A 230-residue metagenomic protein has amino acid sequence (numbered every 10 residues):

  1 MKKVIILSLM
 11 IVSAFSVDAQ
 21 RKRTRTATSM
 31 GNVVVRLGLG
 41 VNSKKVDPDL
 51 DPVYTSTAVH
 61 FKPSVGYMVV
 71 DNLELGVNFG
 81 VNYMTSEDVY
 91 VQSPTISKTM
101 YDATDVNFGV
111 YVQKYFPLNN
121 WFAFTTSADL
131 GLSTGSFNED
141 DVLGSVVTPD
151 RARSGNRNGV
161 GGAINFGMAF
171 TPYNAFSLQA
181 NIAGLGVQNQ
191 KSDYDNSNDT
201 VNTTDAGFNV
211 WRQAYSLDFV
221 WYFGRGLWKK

Functional and structural regions predicted by a protein language model:
M1-T24, F219: Bacterial Sec-dependent N-terminal signal peptides
K3, S29-G31, D71, L118-F122 (+2 more regions): Short coil turns and loop connectors of transmembrane beta-barrels in diderm outer membranes and organellar homologs
Q20-N78, D88, A214-K230: Short glycine/proline- and aromatic-enriched beta-strand/turn motifs that initiate or cap beta-hairpins
V33, V59, L73, V106-F108 (+3 more regions): Hydrophobic core residues within well-ordered beta-strands of beta-rich domains
L37-V41, P63-Y67, V81, F108-K114 (+5 more regions): Residues on the lipid-exposed face of transmembrane beta-strands in outer-membrane beta-barrel proteins
V41-T55, G80-V106, L132-N158, N189-F208: Flexible, solvent-exposed loop segments that connect beta-strands
M84, D88, A169-K230: Predominantly the C-terminal beta-signal and adjacent terminal strand-loop region of outer-membrane beta-barrel
T99-N107, V112-W121: Helix-adjacent hinge/juxtasegments
